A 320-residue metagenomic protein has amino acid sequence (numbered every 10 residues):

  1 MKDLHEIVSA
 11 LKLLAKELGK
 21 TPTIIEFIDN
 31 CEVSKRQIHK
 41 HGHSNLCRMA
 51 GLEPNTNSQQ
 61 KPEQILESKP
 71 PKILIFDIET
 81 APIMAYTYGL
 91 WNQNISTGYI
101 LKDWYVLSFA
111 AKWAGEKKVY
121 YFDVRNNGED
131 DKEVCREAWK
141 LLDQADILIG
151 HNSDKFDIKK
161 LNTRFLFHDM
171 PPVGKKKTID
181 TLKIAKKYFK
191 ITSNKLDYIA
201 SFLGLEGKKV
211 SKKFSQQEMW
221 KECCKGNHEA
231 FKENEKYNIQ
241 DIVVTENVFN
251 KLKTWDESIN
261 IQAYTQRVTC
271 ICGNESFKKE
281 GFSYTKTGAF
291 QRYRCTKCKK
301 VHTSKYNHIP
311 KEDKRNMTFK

Functional and structural regions predicted by a protein language model:
M1-E63: Functional cation/ligand-contacting sites centered on basic and imidazole/sulfhydryl donors
P62-L142: Conserved RNase H-like, two-metal-ion catalytic cores of nucleic-acid enzymes
G115-F202: Conserved DEDDh/DEDDy metal-dependent 3′-5′ exonuclease domain
I149, Y198-A263: Acidic, Mg2+-coordinating catalytic module of metal-dependent nucleases/exonucleases that use a two-metal-ion mechanism
Q262-V268, G288-R294: Short metal-coordination and nucleic-acid-contact micro-motifs, chiefly zinc-binding Cys/His arrays
T269-G273, C295-C298: Short cysteine-rich clusters marking metal-coordination/redox-active sites
G273-G288, R292-Y293: Short recognition patches in nucleic-acid-associated and regulatory proteins
K297-T318: Short metal-binding segments enriched for Cys and/or His
